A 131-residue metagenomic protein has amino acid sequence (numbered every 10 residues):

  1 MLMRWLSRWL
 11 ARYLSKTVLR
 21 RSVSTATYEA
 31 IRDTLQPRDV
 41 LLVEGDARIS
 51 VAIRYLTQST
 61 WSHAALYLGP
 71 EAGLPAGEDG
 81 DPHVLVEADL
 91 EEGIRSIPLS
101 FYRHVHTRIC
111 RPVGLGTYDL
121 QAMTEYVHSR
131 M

Functional and structural regions predicted by a protein language model:
M1-M131: Cysteine-nucleophile amide-bond enzymes
